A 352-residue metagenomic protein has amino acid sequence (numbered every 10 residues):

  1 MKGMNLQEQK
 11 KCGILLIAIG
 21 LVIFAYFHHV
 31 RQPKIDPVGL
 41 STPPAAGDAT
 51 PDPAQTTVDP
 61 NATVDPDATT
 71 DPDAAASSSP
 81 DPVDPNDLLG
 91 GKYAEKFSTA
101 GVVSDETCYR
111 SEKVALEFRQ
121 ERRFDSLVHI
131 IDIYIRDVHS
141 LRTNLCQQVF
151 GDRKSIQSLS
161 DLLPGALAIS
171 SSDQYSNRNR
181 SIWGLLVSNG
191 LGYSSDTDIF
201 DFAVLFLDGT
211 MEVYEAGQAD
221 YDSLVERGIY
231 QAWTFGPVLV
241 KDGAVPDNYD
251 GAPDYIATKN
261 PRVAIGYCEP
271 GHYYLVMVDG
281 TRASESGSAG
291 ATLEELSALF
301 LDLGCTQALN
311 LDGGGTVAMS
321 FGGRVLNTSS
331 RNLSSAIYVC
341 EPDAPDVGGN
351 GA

Functional and structural regions predicted by a protein language model:
K2-D59, D65, D71-D196: Zymogen propeptides
D105-T107, S170-I256: Active-site-adjacent helix-turn-beta-strand microarchitecture at beta-sheet edges that either contains or buttresses
S126-V128, L163-P164, D198, T234 (+2 more regions): Extracytoplasmic
D132-Y134, S170-S172, F206, G266 (+1 more regions): Short beta-strand segments
Y134-D137, L205-M211, D242, Y267-G271 (+2 more regions): Short acidic-glycine loop/turn motifs at beta-strand connectors
C146-G151, Q218-Y221, M277-A283: Short, solvent-exposed aromatic-acidic interface loops
A168-S172, V213, Q307-G313: General beta-strand structural signal in soluble alpha/beta enzymes
N179-T197, D250-L311, T316-A352: Conserved, well-ordered active-site substructure
